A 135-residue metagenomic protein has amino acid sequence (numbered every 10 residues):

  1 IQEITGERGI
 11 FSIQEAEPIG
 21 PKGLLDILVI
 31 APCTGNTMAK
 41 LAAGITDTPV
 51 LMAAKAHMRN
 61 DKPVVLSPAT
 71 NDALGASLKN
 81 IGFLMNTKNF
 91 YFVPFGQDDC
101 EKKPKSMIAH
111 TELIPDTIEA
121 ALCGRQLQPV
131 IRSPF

Functional and structural regions predicted by a protein language model:
I1-V64, N71-F135: A cross-family phosphate/adenosyl-ligand binding-site feature
